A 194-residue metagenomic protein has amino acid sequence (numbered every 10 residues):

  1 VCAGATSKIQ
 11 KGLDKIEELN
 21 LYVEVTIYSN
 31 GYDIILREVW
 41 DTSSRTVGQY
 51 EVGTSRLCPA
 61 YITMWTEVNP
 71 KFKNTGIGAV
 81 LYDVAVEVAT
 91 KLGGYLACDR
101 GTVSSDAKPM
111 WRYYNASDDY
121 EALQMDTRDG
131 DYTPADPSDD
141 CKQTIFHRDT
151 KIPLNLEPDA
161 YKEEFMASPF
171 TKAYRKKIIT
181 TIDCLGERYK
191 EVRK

Functional and structural regions predicted by a protein language model:
V1, N20-L21, N74-I77, G93: Glycine-centered secondary-structure boundary/capping sites
V1-D14, T26, R45-G53, T90-K194: Terminal substrate-recognition subdomain of acyl/acetyltransferases
K15-L19: Conserved phosphate-chemistry cores used by DNA topoisomerases
L21-K71: A conserved beta-strand-loop-helix scaffold within acyl/acetyltransferase catalytic domains
V68, N74-A89: Conserved acetyl-CoA-binding loop-helix of GNAT-fold acetyltransferases
K71-K73, T102-V103: Short acidic, S/G/P-rich loop/turn micro-motifs used as interaction or catalytic elements
